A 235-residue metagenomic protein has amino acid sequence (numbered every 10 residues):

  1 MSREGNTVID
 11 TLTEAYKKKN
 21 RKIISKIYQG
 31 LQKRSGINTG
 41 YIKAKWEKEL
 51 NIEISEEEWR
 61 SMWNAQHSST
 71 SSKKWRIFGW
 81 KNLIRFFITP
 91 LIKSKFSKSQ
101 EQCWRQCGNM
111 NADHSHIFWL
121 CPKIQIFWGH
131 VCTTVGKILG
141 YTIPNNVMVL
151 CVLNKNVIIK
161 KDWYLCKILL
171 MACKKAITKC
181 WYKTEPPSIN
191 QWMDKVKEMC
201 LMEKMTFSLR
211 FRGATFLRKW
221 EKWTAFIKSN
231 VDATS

Functional and structural regions predicted by a protein language model:
R3-S235: Family-specific functional microsites
